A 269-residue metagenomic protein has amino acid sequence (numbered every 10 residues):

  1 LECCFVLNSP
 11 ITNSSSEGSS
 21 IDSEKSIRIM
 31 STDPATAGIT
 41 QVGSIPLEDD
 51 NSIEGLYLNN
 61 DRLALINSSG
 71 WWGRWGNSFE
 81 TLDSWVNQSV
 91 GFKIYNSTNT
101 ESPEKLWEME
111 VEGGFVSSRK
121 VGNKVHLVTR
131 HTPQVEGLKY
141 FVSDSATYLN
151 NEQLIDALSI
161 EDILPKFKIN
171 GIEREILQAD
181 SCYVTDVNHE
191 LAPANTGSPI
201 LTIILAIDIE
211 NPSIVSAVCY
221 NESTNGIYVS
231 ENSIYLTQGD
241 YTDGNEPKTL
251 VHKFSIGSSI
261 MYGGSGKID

Functional and structural regions predicted by a protein language model:
L1-D269: Beta-sheet-rich non-transmembrane sensory/scaffold domains
